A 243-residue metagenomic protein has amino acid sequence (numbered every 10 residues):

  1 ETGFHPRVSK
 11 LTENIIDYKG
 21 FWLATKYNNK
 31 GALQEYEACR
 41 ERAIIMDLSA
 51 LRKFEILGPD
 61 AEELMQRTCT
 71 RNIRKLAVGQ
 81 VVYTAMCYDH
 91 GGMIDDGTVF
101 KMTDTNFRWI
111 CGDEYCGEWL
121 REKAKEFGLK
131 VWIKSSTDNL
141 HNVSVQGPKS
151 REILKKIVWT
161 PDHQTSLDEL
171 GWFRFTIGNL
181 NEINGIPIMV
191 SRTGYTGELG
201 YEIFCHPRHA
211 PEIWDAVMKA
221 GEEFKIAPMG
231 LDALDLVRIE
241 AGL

Functional and structural regions predicted by a protein language model:
E1-L243: Glycine/proline-enriched, intrinsically flexible loops and inter-domain linkers
